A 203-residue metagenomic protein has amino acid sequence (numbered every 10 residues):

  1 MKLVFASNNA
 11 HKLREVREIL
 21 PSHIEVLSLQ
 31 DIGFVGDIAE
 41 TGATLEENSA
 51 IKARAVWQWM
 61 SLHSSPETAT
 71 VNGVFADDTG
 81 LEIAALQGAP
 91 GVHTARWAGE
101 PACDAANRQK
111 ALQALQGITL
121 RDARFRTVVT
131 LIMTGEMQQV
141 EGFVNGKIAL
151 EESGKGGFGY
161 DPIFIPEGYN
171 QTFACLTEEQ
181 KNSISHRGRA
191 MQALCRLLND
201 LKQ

Functional and structural regions predicted by a protein language model:
K2-V4, A10-Q203: Anionic-ligand binding patches
